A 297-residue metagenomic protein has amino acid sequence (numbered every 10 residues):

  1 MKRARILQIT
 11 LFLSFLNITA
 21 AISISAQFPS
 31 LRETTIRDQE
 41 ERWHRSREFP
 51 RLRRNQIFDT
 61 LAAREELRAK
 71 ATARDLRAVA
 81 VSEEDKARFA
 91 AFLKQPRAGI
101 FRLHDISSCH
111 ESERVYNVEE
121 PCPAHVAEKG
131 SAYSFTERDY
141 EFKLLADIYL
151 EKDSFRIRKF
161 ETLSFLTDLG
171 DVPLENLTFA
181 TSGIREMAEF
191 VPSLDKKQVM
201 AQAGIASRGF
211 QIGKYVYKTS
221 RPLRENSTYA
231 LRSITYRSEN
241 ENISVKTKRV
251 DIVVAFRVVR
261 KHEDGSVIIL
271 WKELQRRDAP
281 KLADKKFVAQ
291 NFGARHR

Functional and structural regions predicted by a protein language model:
M1-F12: Bacterial N-terminal signal peptides that target proteins for export
T10-A20: Bacterial N-terminal signal peptides
A21-A26: Boundary at the C-terminal end of the N-terminal hydrophobic targeting segment
Q27-V216, A289-R297: N-terminal "domain-start" segment
L194-A255, R260-D264: Acidic, glycine-rich flexible loop segments
T247-H296: Compact beta-sheet-dominated globular domain cores
